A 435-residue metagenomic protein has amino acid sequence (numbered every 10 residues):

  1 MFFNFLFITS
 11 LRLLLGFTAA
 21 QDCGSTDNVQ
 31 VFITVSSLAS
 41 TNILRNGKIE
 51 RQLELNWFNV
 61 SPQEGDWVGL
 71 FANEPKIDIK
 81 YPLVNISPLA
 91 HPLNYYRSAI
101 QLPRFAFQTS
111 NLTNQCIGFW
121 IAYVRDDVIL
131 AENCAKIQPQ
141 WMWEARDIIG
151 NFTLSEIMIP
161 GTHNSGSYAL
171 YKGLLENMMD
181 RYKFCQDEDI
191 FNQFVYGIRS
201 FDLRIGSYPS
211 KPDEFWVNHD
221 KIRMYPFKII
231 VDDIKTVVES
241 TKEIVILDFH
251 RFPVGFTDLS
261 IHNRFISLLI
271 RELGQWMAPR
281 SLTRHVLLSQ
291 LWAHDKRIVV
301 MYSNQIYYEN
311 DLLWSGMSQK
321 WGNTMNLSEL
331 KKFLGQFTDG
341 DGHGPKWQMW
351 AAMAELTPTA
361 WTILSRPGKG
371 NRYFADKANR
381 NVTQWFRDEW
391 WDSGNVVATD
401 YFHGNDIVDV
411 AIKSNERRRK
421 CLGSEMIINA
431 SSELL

Functional and structural regions predicted by a protein language model:
F3-A20: Cleavable N-terminal signal peptides of Sec/SRP-targeted secreted and luminal proteins
Q21-Y196, P209-S240, I244, A352 (+1 more regions): Long, acidic (Asp/Glu-rich), low-complexity accessory segments flanking structured domains
Q193, R204, L247, V300 (+1 more regions): Conserved, mostly hydrophobic/aromatic
I205-Y208, F249-F252, Q305, F402: An acidic- and aromatic-residue-enriched active-site/binding cleft used to recognize and process polar
P226-G274: Catalytic cores of phosphodiester-bond-cleaving enzymes
S260-E272, L313-G316, R366, D409-E416: Short, aromatic/basic amphipathic alpha-helical patches
G274-E389: Surface-exposed substrate-engagement region within the catalytic domains of secreted or surface-exposed extracellular
